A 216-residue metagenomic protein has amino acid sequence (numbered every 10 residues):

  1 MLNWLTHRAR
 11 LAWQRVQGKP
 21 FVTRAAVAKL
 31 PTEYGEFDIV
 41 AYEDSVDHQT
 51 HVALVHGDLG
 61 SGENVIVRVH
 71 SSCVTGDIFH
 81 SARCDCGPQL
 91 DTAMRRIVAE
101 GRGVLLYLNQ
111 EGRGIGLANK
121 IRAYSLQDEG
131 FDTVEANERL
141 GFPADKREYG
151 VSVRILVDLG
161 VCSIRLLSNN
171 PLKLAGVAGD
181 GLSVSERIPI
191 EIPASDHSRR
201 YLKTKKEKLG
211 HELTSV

Functional and structural regions predicted by a protein language model:
M1-V216: Catalytic domains of riboflavin
